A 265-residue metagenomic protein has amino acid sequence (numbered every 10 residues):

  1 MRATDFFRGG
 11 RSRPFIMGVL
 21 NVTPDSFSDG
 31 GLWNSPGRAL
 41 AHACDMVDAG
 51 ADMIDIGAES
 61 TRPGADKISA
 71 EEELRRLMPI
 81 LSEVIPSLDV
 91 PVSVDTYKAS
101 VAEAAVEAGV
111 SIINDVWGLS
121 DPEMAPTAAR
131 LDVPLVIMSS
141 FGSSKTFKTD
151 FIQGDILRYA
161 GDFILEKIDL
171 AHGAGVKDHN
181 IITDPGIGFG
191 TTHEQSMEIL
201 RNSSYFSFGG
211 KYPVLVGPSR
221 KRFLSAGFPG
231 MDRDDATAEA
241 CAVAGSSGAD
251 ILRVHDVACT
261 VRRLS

Functional and structural regions predicted by a protein language model:
M1-A3, R11, F27-H42, T61-P91 (+4 more regions): Active-site-adjacent loop and "lid" segments of alpha/beta metabolic enzymes
R13-G18, D45-A58: N-terminal glycine-rich anion-binding loops that anchor highly charged ligand groups
P14-M17, N180, P213: Structural motif
N21-D25: Short polar catalytic/cofactor-binding loops
V47-D48, K167-N180: Phosphate/pyrophosphate-binding loops at sites that engage ATP/ADP/AMP, CoA/4′-phosphopantetheine, polyphosphate
G186-G188: Short glycine-rich or small-residue beta-strand-to-loop segments that form or flank ligand, phosphate, metal/Fe-S
